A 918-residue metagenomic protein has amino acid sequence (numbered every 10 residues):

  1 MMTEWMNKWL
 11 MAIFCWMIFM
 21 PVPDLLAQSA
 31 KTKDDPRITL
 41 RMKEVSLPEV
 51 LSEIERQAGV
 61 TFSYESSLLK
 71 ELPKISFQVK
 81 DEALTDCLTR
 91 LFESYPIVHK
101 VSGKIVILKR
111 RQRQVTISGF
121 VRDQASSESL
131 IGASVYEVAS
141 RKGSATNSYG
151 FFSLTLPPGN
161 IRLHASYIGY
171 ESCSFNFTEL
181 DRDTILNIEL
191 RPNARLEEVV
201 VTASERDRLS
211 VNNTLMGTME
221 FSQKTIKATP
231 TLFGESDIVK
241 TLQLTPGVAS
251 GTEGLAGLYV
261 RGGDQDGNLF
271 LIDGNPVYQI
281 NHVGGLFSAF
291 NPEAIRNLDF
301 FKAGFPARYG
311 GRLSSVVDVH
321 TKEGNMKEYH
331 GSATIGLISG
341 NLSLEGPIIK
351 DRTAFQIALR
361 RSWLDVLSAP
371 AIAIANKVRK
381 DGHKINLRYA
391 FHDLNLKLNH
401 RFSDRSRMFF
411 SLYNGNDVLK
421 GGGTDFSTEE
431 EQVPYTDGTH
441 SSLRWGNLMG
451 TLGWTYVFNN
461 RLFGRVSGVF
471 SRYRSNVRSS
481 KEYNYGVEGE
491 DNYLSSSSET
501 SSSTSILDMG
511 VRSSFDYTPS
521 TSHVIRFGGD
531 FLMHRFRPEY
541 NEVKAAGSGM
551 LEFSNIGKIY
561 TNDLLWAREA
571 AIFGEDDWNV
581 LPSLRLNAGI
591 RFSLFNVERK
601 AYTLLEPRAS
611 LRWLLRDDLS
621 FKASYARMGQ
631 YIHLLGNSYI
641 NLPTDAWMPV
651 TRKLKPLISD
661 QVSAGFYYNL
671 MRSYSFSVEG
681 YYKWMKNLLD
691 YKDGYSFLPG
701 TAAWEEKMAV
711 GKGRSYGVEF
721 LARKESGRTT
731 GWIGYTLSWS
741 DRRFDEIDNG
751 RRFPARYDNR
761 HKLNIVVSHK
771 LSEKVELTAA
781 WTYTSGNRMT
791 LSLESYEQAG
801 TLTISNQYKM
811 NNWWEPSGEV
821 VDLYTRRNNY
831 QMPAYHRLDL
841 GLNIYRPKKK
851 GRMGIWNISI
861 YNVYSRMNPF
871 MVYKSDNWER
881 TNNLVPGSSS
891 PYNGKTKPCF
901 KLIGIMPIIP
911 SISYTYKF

Functional and structural regions predicted by a protein language model:
Q28, L51, E55-A58, Y95 (+6 more regions): Short, acidic, small-residue-rich periplasmic hinge/interaction motif at the N-terminus of Gram-negative outer-membrane
S140-F151: Short, acidic Ser/Thr/Gly-rich low-complexity loop/linker segments typical of extracellular and cell-surface proteins
K142, E171, V200-P306, V316 (+2 more regions): Periplasmic N-terminal accessory/gating domains of Gram-negative outer-membrane beta-barrel systems
I338-R361, K377-G422, S442-G464, F470 (+2 more regions): Transmembrane beta-barrel wall of Gram-negative outer-membrane proteins
V366, K774, Y783-K809, G818 (+2 more regions): C-terminal beta-signal and adjacent terminal beta-strands/loops of Gram-negative outer-membrane beta-barrel proteins
R474, E542, D617-V662, Y682-E705 (+2 more regions): Surface-exposed extracellular loop regions of Gram-negative outer-membrane beta-barrel proteins, predominantly
T504, D508-G510, Y560-L565, A571 (+5 more regions): Outer membrane beta-barrel strand-and-loop segments of large Gram-negative receptors, especially TonB-dependent
Y682-W684, A702, E706-L793: Gram-negative outer-membrane beta-barrel transporters
